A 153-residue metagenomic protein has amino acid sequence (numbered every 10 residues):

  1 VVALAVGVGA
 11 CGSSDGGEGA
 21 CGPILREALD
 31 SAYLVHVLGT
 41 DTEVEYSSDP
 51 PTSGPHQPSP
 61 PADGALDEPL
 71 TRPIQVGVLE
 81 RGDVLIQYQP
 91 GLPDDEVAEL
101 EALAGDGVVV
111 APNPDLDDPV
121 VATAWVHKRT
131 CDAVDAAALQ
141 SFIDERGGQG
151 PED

Functional and structural regions predicted by a protein language model:
V1-V2: Sec-dependent N-terminal signal peptides
V6-A10: C-terminal motif of bacterial Sec signal peptides marking the signal peptidase cleavage site
G12-S14: Bacterial signal peptide processing site
E18-V76: Surface-exposed, low-hydrophobicity interaction/linker segments
T42, G82-V84, D118: A generic secondary-structure signal marking the coil-to-beta-strand transition
D49-P51, Q89-G91, D115, W125-K128: Solvent-exposed coil/turn segments that connect beta secondary-structure elements in extracytoplasmic/periplasmic
D67-L103: Mid-length scaffold segments of soluble, non-membrane domains
A104-D153: Helix-rich interaction surfaces within compact, conserved domain-sized segments that mediate assembly or partner
